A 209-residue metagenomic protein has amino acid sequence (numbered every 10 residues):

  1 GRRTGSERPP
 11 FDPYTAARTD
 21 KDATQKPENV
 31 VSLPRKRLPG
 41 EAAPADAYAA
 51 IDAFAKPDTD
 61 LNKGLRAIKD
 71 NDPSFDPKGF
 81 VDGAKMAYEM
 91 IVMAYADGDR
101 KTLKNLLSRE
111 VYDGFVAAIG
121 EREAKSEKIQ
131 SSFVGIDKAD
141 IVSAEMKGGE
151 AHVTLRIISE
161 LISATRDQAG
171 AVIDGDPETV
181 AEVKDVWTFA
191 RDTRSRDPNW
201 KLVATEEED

Functional and structural regions predicted by a protein language model:
G1-T4: N-terminal signal-anchor transmembrane alpha helix of single-pass membrane proteins, serving as the membrane-anchoring
E7-R8, N105: Short, glycine/acidic-rich hinge or "gate" loops at secondary-structure transitions that mediate conformational
F11-Y14, D20-D22, P27-K36, G40: Short hydrophobic short-linear motifs embedded in intrinsically disordered terminal tails or helical linkers
P13, A67-D70, P77, A164 (+1 more regions): Generic structural "secondary-structure junction" signal
E28-V31, A49, E178: Residue-level marker of intrinsically disordered, low-complexity segments enriched for small/polar residues
G40-F133: Core segments of small alpha/beta cavity-forming domains
E89, M93, R100-D209: Structured, amphipathic secondary-structure segments that form assembly/contact surfaces in multi-subunit
